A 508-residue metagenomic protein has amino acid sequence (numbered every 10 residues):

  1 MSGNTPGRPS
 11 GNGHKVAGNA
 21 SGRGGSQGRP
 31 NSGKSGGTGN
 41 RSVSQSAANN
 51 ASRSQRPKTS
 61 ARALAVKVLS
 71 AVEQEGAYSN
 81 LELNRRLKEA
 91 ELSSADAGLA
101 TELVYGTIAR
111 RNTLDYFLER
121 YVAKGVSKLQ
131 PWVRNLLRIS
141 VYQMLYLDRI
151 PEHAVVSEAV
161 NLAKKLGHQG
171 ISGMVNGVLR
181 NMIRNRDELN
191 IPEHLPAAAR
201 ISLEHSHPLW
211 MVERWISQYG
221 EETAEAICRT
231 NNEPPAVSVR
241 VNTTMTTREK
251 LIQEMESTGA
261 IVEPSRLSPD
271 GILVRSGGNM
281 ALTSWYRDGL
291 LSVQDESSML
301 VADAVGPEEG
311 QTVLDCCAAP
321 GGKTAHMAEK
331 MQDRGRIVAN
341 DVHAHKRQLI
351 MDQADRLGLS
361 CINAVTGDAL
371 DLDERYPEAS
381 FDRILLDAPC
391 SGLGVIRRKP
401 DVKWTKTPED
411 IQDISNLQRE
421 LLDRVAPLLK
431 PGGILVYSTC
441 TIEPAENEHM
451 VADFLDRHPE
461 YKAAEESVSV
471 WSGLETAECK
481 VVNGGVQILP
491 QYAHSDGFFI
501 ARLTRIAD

Functional and structural regions predicted by a protein language model:
M1-D508: S-adenosylmethionine
